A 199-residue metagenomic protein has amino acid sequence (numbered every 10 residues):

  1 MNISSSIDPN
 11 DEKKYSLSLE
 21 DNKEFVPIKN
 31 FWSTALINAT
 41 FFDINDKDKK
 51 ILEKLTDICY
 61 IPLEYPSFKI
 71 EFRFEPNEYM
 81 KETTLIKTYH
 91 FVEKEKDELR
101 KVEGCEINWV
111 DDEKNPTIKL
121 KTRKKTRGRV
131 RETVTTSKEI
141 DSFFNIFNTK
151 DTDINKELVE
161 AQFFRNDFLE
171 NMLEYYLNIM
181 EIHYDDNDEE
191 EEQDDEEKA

Functional and structural regions predicted by a protein language model:
M1-A199: Mixed-charge, low-complexity intrinsically disordered segments
